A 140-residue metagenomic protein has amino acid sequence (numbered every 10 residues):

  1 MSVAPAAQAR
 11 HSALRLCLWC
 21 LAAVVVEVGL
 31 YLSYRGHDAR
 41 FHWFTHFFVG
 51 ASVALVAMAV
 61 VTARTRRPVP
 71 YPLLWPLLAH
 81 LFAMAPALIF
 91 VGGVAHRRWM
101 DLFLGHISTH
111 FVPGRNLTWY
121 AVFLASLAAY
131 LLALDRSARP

Functional and structural regions predicted by a protein language model:
M1-P140: N-terminal membrane-targeting hydrophobic helices
